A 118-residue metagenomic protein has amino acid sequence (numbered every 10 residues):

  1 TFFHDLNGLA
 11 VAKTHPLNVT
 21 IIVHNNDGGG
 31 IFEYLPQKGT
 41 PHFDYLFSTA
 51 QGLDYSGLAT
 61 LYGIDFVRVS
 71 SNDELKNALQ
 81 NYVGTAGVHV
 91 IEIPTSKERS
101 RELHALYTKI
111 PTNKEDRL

Functional and structural regions predicted by a protein language model:
T1-L118: Thiamine diphosphate
